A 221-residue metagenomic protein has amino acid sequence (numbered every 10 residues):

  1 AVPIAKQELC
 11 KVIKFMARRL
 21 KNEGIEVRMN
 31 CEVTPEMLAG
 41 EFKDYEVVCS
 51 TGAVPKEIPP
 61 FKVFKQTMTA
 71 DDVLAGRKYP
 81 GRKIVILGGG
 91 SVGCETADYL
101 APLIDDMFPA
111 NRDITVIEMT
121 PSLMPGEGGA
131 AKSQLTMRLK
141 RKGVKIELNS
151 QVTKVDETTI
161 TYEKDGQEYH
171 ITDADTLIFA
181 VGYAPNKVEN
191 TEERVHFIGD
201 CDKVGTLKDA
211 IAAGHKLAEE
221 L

Functional and structural regions predicted by a protein language model:
A1-E23, D98-V152: Rossmann-like dinucleotide-binding cores of NAD(P)H-dependent redox enzymes
I4, G40, D44-E46: Short low-complexity stretches enriched in small and charged residues
E8-C10, C49-S50, Q66-M68, G143: Short amphipathic alpha-helical surface micro-motifs
L20, K43-Y45, D173-D175: Local beta-strand N-terminus motif with an aromatic residue
R28-G40, S50-Q66, A70-E127, V155 (+1 more regions): Rossmann-like dinucleotide/flavin-binding elements
